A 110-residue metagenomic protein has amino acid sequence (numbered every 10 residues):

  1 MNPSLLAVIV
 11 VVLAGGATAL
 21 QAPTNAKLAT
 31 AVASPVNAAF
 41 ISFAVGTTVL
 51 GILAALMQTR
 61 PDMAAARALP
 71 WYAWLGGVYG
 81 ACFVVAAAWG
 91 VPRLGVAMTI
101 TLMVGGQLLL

Functional and structural regions predicted by a protein language model:
M1-L13, T18, T24-T30, P35-V36 (+1 more regions): Membrane-interface interhelical linkers
G15, W74-V84, M103: Extended, folded domain segments that form the structural surfaces/walls around functional sites
G16-A17, T48, V78, G105-L109: Hydrophobic/aromatic residues within the transmembrane alpha-helices of Major Facilitator Superfamily
G16-T24, A81-W89: Short helix-kink/termination motifs in transmembrane helices of multi-pass secondary transporters
L20, I52, C82, L109-L110: Residue positions within transmembrane alpha-helices of multi-pass solute transporters
T30-S34, A86-L102: Structural motif at transmembrane-helix junctions in multi-pass transporters
I41, L102-M103: Hydrophobic core positions of alpha-helical segments in small-molecule transporters and transporter systems
M63, L69-A73, V91-V96, V104: Recognition helices and adjacent regulatory flanks at domain boundaries
